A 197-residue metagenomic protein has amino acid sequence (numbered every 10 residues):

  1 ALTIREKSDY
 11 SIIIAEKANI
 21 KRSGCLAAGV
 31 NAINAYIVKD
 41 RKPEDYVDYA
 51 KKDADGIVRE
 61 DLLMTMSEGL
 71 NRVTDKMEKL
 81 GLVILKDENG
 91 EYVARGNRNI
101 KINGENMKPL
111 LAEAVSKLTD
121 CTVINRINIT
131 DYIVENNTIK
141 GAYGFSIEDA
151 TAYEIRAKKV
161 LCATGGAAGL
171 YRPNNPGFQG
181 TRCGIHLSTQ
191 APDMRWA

Functional and structural regions predicted by a protein language model:
A1, G24, Y171-P173: Short glycine-/acidic-enriched loop or helix-start segments at secondary-structure transitions that form or flank
A1-I14: N-terminal Rossmann-like FAD-binding beta1-loop-alpha1 element of flavoenzymes
T3-I4, G24-C25, V160, L187-S188: Hydrophobic/aromatic ligand-binding patch that stacks against planar heteroaromatic rings of cofactors or nucleotides
R5-E6, E78, T189-Q190: Anion (oxyanion) recognition and catalysis
Y10, K17-S146, T151, A163 (+2 more regions): Conserved N-terminal/central alpha/beta ligand/cofactor-binding core
V30, A157-K158: Short, well-ordered alpha-helix to beta-strand connector turns
A152-R156: Well-ordered beta-strand positions in beta-sheet-rich domains
K159-A197: Glycine-rich loop(s) and the adjacent beta-strand/alpha-helix scaffold that form part
